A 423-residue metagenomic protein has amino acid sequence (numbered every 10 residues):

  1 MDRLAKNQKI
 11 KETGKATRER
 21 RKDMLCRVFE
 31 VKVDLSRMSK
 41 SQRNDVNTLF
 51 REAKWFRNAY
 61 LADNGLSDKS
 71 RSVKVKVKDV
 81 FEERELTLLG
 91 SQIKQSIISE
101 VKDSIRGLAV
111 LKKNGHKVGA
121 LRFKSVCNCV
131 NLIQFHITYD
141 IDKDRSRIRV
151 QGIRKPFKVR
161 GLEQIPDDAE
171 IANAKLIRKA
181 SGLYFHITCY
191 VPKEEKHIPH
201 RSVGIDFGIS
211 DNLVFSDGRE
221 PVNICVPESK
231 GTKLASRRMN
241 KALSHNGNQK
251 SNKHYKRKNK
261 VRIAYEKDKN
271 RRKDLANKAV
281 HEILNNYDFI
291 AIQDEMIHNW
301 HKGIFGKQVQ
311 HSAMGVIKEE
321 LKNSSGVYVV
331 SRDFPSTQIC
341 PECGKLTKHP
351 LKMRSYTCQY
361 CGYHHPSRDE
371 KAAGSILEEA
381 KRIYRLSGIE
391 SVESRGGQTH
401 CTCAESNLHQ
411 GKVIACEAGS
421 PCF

Functional and structural regions predicted by a protein language model:
M1-I97: Gly/serine-rich nucleotide phosphate-binding loop at the start of the catalytic core of nucleotide/ADP-ribose-handling
L4, R27-F29, V33, K40 (+1 more regions): Positively charged, helix-rich recognition surfaces that bind polyanionic ligands
R21-L25, T138-R145, L176-Y184, L321 (+1 more regions): Short, ordered beta-strand-loop transition motifs
F50-A53, I97-I105, V261-D268: Short amphipathic alpha-helical coiled-coil/interface segments
Y60, I93-A109, E370-A380, Y384: Stable alpha-helical structural segments in soluble proteins, enriched in small hydrophobic residues
S70-E83, K117-Q134, N259-A264, R395-N407 (+1 more regions): Amphipathic alpha-helical surface "interface" segments used for docking/oligomerization or membrane association within
V75-K179, H311: Acidic carboxylate diad motif detector
